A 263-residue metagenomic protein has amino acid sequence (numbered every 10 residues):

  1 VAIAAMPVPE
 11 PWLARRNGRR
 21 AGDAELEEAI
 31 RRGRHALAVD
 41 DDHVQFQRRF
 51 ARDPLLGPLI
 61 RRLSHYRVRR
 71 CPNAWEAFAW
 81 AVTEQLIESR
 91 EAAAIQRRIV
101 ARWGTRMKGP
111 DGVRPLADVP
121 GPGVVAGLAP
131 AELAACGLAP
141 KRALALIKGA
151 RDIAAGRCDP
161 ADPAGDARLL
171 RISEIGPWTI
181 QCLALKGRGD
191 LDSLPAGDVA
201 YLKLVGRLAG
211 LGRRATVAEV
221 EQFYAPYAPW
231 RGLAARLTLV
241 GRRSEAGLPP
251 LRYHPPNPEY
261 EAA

Functional and structural regions predicted by a protein language model:
V1-A263: HhH-family (HhH-GPD) DNA N-glycosylase catalytic core used in base-excision repair
